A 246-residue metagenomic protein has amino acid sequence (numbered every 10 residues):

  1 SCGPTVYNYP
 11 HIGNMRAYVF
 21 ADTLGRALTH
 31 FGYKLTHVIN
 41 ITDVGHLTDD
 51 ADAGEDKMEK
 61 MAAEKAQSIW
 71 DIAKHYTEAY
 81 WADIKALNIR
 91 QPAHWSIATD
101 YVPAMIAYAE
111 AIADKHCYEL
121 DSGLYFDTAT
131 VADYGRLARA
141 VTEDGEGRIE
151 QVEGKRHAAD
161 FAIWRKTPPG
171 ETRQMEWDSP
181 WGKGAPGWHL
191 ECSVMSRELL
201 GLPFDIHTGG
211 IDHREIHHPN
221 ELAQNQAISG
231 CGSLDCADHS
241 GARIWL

Functional and structural regions predicted by a protein language model:
S1-N88: N-terminal, positively charged nucleic-acid-binding surface of large information/translation enzymes
S1-Y7, D22-T23, W81-A82, P103-L246: Alpha-helical recognition segments enriched in aromatics with Gly/Pro capping that present substrate-recognition
Y9, T36, A93, I97 (+2 more regions): Short, surface-exposed helix-loop/turn micro-motifs enriched in polar/charged residues
V38-G45, A73-Y80, R90-M105, S122-V131: Short, glycine/charge-rich beta-strand/loop segments that flank catalytic centers and engage negatively charged groups
D50-D52, M61-A66, P92-A93, D121-Y125 (+1 more regions): Short, exposed beta-strand "edge-strand" segments with a Pro/Gly-rich flavor and a Y/T-containing core
K60-I69, A93-T99, G182, G210: The substrate-binding groove and active-site-proximal loops of carbohydrate-active enzymes, especially glycoside
